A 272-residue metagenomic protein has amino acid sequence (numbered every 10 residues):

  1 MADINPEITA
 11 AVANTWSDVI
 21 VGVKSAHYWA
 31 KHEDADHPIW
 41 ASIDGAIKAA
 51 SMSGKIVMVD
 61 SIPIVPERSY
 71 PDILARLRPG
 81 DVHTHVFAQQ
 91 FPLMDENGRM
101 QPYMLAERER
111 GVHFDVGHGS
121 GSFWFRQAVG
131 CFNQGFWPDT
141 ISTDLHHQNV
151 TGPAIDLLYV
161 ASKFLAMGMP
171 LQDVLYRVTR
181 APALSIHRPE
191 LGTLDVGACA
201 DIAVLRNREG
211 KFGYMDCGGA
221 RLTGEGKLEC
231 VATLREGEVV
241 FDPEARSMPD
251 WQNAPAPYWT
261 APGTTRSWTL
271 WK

Functional and structural regions predicted by a protein language model:
M1-H27: Divalent-metal coordination cores built from histidine and acidic residues
A13-W16, A50, L74-L77, A106-R108 (+2 more regions): Solvent-exposed alpha-helices and their adjacent loops that cap or buttress functional pockets in soluble metabolic
S25-T151: Active-site core of metal-dependent hydrolases
R78, D195-C199, R235: Residue-level recognition of short, solvent-exposed, well-ordered loop/turn junctions that link secondary-structure
Q127-E209: His/Asp/Glu-enriched, well-ordered alpha-helical/loop segment that forms or immediately abuts the divalent-metal
A200-P255: C-terminal cap of metal-dependent C-N hydrolases
D250-K272: Long, low-complexity intrinsically disordered regions
